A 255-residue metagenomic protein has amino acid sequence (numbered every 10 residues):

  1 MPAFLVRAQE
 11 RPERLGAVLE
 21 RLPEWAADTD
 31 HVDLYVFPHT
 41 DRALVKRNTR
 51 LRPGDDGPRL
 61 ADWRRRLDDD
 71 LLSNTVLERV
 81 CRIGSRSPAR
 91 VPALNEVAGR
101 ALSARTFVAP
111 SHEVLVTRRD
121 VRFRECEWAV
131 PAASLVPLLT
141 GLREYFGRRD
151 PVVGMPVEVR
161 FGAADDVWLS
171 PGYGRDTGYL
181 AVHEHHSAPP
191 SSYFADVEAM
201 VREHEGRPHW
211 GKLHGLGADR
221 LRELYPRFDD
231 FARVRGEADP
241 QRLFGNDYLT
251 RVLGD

Functional and structural regions predicted by a protein language model:
M1-D255: Noncatalytic alpha-helical scaffold of FAD-dependent oxidoreductases
